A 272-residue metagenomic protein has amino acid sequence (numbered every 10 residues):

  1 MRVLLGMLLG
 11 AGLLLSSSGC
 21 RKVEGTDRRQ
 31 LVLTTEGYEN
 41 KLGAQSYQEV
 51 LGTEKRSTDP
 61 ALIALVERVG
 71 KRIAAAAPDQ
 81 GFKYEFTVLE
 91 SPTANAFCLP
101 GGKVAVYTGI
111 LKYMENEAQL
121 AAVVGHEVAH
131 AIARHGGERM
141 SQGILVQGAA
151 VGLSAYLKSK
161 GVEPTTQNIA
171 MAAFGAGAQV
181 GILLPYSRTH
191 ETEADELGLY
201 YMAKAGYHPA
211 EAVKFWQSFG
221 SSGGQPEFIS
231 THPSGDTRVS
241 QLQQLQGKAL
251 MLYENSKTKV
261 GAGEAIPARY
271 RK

Functional and structural regions predicted by a protein language model:
R2-G6, S17-K272: A Zn2+-metalloprotease active-site environment signal
L8-L14: Hydrophobic helical h-region of N-terminal Sec-dependent signal peptides in bacterial secretory/periplasmic proteins
